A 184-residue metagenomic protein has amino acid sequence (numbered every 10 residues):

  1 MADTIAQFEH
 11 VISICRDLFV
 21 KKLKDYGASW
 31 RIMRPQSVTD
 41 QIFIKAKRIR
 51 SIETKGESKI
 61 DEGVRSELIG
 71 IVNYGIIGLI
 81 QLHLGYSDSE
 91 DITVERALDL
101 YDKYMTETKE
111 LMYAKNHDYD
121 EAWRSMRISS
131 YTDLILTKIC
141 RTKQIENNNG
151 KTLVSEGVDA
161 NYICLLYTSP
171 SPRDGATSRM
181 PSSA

Functional and structural regions predicted by a protein language model:
M1-M33, L82-I128: Intrinsic disorder/low-complexity detector
I14, Q41, G70, L100-K103 (+3 more regions): Charged, amphipathic alpha-helical oligomerization/scaffolding segments
R16-I60, V64, W123-V154, V158: Short, contiguous, well-structured surface segments enriched in hydrophobic/aromatic residues
E62, S66-I69, A160-N161, L166: Short, compact, well-ordered microdomains
G63-L84: Hydrophobic, ordered structural segments
Q81-E90, N147-V158, R173: Short conserved catalytic/interaction loops centered on acidic-Pro-aromatic/His motifs
Y167-D174: Conserved small/polar residues in nucleotide/adenosyl-binding loops
M180-A184: Hydrophobic alpha-helical segments, chiefly the membrane-spanning helices and signal/signal-anchor peptides
